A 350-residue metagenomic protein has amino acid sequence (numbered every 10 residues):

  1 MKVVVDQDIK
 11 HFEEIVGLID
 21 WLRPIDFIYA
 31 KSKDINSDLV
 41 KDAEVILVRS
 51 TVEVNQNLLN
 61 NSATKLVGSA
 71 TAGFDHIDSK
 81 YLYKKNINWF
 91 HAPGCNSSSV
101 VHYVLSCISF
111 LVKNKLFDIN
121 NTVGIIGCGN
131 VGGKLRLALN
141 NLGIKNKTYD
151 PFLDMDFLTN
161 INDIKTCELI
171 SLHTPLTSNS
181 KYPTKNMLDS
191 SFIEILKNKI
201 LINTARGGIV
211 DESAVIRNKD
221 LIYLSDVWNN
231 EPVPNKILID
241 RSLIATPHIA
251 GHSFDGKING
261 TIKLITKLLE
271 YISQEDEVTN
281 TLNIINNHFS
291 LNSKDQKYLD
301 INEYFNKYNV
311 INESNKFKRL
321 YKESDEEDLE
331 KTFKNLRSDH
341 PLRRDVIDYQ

Functional and structural regions predicted by a protein language model:
M1-A43: N-terminal glycine-/charge-rich "phosphate-binding" loop or analogous flexible N-terminal tail
Q7, P93, V101, I119-N140: Glycine-rich adenosine-cofactor-binding loop
L39-V45, S62-K65, K165-I170, K197-K199: Short acidic/histidine-rich motifs immediately flanking catalytic phosphotransfer sites in two-component signaling
E44-K115: Phosphate/diphosphate ligand-binding glycine-rich loop within oxidoreductases
V54-N55, L153-K236: Rossmann-like adenosine-cofactor binding region
V101-L116, N141-L142, T261-E270: Oxidoreductase and adenylate-handling cofactor-binding alpha/beta cores
N141-F157: NAD(P)-binding Rossmann-fold cofactor-contacting core
N198-K199, A205-Q350: Rossmann-like dinucleotide-binding domain for NAD(H)/NADP(H)
